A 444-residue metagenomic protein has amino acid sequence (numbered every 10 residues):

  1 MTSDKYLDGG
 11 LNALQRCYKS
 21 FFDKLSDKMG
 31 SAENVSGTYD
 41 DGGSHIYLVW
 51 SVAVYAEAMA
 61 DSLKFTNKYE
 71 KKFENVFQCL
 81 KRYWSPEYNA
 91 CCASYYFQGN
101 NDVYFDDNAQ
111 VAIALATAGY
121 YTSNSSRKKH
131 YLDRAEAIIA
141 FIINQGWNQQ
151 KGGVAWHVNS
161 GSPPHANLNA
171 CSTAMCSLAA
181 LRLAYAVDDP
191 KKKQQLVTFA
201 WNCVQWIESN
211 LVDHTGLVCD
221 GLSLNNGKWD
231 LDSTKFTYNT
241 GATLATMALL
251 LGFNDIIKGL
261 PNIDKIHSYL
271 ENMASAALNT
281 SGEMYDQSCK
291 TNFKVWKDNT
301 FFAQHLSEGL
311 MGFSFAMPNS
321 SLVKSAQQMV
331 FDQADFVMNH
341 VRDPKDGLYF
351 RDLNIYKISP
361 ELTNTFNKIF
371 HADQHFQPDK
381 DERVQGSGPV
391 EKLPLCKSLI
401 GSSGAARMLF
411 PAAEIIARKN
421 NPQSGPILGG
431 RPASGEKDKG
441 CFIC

Functional and structural regions predicted by a protein language model:
T2-A58, S62-D106, Q145, G152 (+3 more regions): CBM-like carbohydrate-recognition segments
M59-S62, L115-A118, A180-L183, V187 (+3 more regions): The core hydrophobic/aromatic register in alpha-helical repeat solenoids, strongest for pentatricopeptide repeats
K71-A186: Extended ligand-binding groove/face enriched in aromatic
A118-S126, L183-Q195, L250-P261: Inter-helical turn/loop segments and adjacent helix faces that build the functional surface of alpha-helical bundle
C171-A180, K193-L249: Active-site cradle of extracellular carbohydrate-active enzymes
N239-D255, G259-G282: Oxyanion-binding "anion nests"
